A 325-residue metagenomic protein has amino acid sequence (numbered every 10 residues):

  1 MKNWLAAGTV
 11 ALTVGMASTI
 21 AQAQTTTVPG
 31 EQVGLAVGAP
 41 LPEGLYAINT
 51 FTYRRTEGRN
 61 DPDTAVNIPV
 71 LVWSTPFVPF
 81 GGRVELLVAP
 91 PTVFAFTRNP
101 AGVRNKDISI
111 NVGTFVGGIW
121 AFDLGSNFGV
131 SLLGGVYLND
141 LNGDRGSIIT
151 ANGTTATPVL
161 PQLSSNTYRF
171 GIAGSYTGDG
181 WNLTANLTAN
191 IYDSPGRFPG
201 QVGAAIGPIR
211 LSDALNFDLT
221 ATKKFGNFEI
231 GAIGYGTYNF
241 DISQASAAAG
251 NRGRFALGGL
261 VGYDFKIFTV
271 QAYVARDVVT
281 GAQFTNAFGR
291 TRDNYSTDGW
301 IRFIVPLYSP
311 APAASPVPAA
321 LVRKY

Functional and structural regions predicted by a protein language model:
Q22-W73, Y325: Short glycine/proline- and aromatic-enriched beta-strand/turn motifs that initiate or cap beta-hairpins
A23, T27, E31, T52 (+1 more regions): Outer membrane beta-barrel transmembrane domains
L35-V37, N49, P69-T75, T114-F122 (+6 more regions): Residues on the lipid-exposed face of transmembrane beta-strands in outer-membrane beta-barrel proteins
A36-G44, G58, T75-E85, D123-S131 (+4 more regions): Short loop/turn motifs that connect adjacent beta-strands in outer-membrane beta-barrel proteins
L45-A47, G82-P90, V130-V136, L183-L187 (+5 more regions): Transmembrane beta-strands of outer-membrane beta-barrel proteins
T52-R54, A89-A95, G135-N139, T188-Y192 (+3 more regions): Outer-membrane beta-barrel pore domains and translocons
T52-V66, R98-S109, P158, T280: Surface-exposed strand-loop-strand hairpins of Gram-negative outer-membrane beta-barrel proteins
V93-R210, A214: Outer-membrane pore/translocation modules
